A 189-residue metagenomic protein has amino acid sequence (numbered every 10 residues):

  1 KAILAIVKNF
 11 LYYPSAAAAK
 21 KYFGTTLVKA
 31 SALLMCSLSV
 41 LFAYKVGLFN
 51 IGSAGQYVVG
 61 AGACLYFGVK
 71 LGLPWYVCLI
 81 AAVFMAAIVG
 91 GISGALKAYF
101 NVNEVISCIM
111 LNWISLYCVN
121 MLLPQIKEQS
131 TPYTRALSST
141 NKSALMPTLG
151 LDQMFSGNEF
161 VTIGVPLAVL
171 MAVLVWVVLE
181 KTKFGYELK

Functional and structural regions predicted by a protein language model:
K1, L33-V40, A61, L65-F67 (+3 more regions): Hydrophobic core segments of alpha-helical transmembrane domains in multi-pass membrane transport and ion-translocation
K1-K8: Polybasic, low-complexity association/targeting segments
N9, Y13, C108, N112-E180: Transmembrane helix-bundle core of multi-pass membrane transporters and related energy-transducing complexes
L11-K70, I88-V102: Single transmembrane alpha-helix segments in multi-pass membrane proteins
T26-A30, G55-V59, Y76-F84, I106 (+1 more regions): Hydrophobic alpha-helical transmembrane segments
Y99-L111: Alpha-helical transmembrane segments and their helix-start/interface "positive-inside/aromatic belt" motifs in integral
F184-K189: Short cytoplasmic-facing helical segments at TM-TM junctions of multi-pass membrane proteins
